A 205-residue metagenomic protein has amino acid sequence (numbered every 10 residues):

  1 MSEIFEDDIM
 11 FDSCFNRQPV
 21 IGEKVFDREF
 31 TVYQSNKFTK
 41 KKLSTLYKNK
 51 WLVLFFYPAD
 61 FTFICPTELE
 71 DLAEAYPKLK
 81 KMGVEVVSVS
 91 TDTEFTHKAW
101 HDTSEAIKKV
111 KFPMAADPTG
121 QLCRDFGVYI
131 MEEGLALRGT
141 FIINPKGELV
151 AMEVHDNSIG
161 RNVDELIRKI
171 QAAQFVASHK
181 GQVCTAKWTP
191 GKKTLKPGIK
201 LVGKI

Functional and structural regions predicted by a protein language model:
S2-I205: Chalcogenol-based redox active-site neighborhoods
